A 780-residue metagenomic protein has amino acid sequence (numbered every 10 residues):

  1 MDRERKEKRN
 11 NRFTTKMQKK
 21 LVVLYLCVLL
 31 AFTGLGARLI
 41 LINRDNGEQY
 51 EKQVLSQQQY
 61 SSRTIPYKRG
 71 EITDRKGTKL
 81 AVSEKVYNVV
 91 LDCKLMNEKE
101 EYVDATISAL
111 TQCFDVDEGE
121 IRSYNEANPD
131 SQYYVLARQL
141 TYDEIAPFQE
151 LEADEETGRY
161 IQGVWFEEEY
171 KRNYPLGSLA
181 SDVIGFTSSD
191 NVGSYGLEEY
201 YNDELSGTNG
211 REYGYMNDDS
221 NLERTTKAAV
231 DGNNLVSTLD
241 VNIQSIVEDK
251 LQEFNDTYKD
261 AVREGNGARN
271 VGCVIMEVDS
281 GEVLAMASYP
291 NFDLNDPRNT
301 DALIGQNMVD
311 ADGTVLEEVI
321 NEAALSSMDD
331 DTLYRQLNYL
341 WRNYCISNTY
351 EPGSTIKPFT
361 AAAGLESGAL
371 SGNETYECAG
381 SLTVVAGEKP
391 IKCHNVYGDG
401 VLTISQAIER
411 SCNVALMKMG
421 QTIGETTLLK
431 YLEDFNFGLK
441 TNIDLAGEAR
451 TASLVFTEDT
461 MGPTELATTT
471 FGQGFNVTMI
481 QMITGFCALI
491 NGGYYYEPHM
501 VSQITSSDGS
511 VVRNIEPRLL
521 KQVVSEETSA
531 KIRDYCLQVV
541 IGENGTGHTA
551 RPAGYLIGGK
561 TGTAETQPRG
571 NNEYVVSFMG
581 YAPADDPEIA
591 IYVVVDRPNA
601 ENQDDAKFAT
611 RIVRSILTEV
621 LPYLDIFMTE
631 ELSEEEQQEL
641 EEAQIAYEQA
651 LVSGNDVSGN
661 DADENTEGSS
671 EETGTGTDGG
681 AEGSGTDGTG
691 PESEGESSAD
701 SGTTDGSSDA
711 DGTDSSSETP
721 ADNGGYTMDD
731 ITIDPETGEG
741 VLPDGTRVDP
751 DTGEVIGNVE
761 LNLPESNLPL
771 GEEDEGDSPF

Functional and structural regions predicted by a protein language model:
M1-I320, T349, T426-L432, R569 (+14 more regions): Periplasmic/cell-envelope proteins involved in peptidoglycan metabolism and beta-lactam response
D2, A81, Y87, M216-A228 (+5 more regions): Beta-lactam-recognizing serine transpeptidase/beta-lactamase-like catalytic domain environment
D115-D117, L370-S371, G438, F627 (+1 more regions): Short coil/loop linkers at secondary-structure junctions
T383-A386, E631-E634, E639: Substrate-binding beta-hairpin/strand module that engages nucleic acids
R513-N514, N599-Q603: Short small-residue beta-strand/loop micro-motif enriched in glycine and branched aliphatics
F578-G580, D730, G745: Short, surface-exposed charged micro-motifs
E636, L640-A650: Short, mixed-charge low-complexity intrinsically disordered segments
G725-D734: Disulfide-bonded cysteine-rich modules in secreted/extracellular proteins, activating on the conserved Cys frameworks
